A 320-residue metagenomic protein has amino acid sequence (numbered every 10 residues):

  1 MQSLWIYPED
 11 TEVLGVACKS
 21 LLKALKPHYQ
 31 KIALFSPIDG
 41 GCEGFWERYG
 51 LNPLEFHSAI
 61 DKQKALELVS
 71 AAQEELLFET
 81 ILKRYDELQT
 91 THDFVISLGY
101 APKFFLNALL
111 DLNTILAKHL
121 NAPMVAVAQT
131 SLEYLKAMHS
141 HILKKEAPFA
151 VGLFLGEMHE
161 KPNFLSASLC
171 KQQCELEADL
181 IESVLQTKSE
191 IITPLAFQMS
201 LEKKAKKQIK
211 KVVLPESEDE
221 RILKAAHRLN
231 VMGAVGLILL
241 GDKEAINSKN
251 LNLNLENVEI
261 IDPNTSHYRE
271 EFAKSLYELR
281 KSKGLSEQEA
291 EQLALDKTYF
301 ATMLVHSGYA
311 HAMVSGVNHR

Functional and structural regions predicted by a protein language model:
M1-I191, L195: Flexible phosphate-sensing "switch/lid" loops adjacent to ATP/NTP-binding sites across phosphate-transfer
V184-A312: Contiguous, glycine/small-aliphatic-enriched amphipathic segments in soluble metabolic enzymes
N318-H319: Glycine-/small-residue-rich beta->alpha transition segments that form the dinucleotide
